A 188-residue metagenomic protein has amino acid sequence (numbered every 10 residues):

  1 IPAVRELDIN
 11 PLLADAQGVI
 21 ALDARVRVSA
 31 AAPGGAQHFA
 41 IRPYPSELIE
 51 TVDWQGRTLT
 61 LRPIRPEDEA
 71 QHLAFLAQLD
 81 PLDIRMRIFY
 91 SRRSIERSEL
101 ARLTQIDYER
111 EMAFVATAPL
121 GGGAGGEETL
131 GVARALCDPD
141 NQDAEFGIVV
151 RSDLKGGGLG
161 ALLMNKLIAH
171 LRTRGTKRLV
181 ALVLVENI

Functional and structural regions predicted by a protein language model:
I1-P2, V183: Catalytic phosphate-donor-binding core of small-molecule kinases
A3-R25, F146: Conserved metal-phosphate-binding beta-hairpin within the catalytic cores of diverse ATP-dependent phosphoryl-transfer
S29-I188: Long, contiguous binding/interaction regions
